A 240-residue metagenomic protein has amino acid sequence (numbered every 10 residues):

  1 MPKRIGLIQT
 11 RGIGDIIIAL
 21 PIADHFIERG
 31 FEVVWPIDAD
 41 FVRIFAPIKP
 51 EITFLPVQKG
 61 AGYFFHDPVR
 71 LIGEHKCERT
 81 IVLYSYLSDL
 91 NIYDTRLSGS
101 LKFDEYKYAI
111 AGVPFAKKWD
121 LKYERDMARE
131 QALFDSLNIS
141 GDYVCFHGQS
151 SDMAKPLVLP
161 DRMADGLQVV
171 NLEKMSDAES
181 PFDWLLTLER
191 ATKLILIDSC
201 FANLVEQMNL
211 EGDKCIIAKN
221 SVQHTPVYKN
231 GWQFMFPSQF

Functional and structural regions predicted by a protein language model:
M1-F240: Catalytic machinery of carbohydrate-active enzymes, primarily nucleotide-sugar-dependent glycosyltransferases
